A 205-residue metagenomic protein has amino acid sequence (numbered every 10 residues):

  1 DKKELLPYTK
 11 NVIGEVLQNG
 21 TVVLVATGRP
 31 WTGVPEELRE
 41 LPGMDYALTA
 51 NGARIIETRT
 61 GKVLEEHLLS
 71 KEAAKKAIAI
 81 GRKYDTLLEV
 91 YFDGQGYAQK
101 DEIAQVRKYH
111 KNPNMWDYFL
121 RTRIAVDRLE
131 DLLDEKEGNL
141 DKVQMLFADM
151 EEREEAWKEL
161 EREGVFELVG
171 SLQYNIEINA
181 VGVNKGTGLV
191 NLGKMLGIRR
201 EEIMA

Functional and structural regions predicted by a protein language model:
D1-K2, A77: Asp-based phosphoryl-transfer active-site loop
K2, A26, E66, M145 (+1 more regions): Glycine- and other small-residue-rich loops at beta-strand/loop junctions that grip anionic moieties
K2-K3, A156: Short, glycine/acidic-enriched capping/hinge loops at junctions between secondary-structure elements
K3-P7, L68, R123, V183-N184: Conserved phosphate-coordination/catalytic loops
P7-K111: Active-site phosphate-binding/coordination module
G28, M204-A205: Glycine-rich beta-to-alpha transition loops that act as phosphate-gripper elements at the mouths of alpha/beta enzyme
I80, Y84-L87, Y91-M204: Conserved acidic, metal-coordinating active-site core of Asp-based, Mg2+-dependent phosphoryl-transfer enzymes
